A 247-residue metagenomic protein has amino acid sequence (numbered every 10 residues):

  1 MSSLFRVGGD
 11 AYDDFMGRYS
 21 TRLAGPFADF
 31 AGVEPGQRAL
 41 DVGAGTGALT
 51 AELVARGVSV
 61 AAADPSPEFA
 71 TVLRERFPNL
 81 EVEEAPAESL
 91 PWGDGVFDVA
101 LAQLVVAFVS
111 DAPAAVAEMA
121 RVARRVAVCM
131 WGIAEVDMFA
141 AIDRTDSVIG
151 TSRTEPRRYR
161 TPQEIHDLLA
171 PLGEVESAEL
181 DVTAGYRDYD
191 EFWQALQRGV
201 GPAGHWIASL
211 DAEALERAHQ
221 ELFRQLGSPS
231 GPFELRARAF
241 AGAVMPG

Functional and structural regions predicted by a protein language model:
M1-G9: N-terminal, positively charged/glycine-rich alpha-helical extensions of SAM-dependent methyltransferases
L4-F5, Y19, T46-A48, R158-G247: Conserved Class I S-adenosyl-L-methionine
R18-P35: Conserved alpha-helix/loop element of class I SAM-dependent methyltransferases that forms part of the SAM/SAH-binding
R38-L90: Class I SAM-dependent methyltransferase SAM/SAH-binding core
L101: A conserved beta-strand element that flanks and buttresses the S-adenosyl-L-methionine
L104-A107: Short catalytic micro-motifs in class I SAM-dependent methyltransferases
P113-R125: A short glycine-rich, Lys/Arg-flanked "PGG" loop and its adjoining helix->strand segment in the class I
R125-T151: Conserved class I S-adenosyl-L-methionine
